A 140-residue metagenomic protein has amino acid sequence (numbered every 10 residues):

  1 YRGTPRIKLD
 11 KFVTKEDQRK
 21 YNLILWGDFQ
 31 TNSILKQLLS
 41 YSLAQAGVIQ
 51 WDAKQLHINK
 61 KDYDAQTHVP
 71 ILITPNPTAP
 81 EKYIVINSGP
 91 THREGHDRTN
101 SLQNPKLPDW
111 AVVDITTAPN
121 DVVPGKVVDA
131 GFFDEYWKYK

Functional and structural regions predicted by a protein language model:
Y1-K140: Solvent-exposed alpha-helical segments and adjacent loops that form catalytic or protein-interaction surfaces
